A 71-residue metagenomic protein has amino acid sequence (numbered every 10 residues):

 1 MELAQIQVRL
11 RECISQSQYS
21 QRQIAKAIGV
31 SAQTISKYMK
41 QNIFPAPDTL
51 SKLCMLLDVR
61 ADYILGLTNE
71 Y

Functional and structural regions predicted by a protein language model:
M1, Q18, L65-Y71: Short, charged recognition helix plus adjacent turn of helix-turn-helix-like nucleic-acid-binding domains
M1-Y19: A short, Lys/Arg-rich alpha-helix, primarily the initiator
R22, Q33, D62: Key DNA-contact positions within bacterial/archaeal DNA-binding proteins
I24-A25, L53: Short alpha-helical "recognition helix" segments of helix-turn-helix
G29-F44: Recognition helix of helix-turn-helix/homeodomain-like DNA-binding domains that insert into the DNA major groove
M39, L57, L65-T68: DNA major-groove recognition helix of helix-turn-helix
D48-Y63: DNA major-groove recognition helix of helix-turn-helix/homeodomain DNA-binding modules
